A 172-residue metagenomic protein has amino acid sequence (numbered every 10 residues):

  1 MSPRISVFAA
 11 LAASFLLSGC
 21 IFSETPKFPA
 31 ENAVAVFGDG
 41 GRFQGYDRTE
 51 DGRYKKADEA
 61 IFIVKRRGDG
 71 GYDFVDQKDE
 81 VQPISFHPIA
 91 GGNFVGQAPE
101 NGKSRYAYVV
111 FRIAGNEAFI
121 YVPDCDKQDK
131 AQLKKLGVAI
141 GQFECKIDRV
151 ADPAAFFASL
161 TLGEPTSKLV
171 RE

Functional and structural regions predicted by a protein language model:
M1-A9: Bacterial N-terminal signal peptides that target proteins for export
L16-G19: C-terminal motif of bacterial Sec signal peptides marking the signal peptidase cleavage site
I21-D39, Y46-E59, K65-E172: Calycin-type beta-barrel ligand-binding domains and close structural analogs
